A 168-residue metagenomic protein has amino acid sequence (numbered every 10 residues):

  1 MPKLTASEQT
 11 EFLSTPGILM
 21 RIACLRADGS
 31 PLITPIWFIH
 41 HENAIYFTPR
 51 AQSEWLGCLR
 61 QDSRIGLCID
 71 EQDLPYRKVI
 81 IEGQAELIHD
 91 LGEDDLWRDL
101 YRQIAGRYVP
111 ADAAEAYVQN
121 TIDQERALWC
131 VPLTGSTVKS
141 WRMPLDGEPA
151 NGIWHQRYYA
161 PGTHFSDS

Functional and structural regions predicted by a protein language model:
M1-L4, K78-S168: Charged, gly/pro-rich active-site loop segments
M1-R21: Short, basic/aromatic recognition patches
Q9, S30-L32, P110: Short, flexible segments with low predicted structural confidence
Q9-T10, L56, Y101, Q119: Short amphipathic alpha-helical segments and helix-helix/interface helices
L13-S14, R60-Q61, I122-D123: Alpha-helix boundary recognition
P16, D62-S63, I104-R107: Alpha-helix boundary/capping residues
G17-A51, G57-L59, I65-E71, K78-I80: Short beta-strand segments
